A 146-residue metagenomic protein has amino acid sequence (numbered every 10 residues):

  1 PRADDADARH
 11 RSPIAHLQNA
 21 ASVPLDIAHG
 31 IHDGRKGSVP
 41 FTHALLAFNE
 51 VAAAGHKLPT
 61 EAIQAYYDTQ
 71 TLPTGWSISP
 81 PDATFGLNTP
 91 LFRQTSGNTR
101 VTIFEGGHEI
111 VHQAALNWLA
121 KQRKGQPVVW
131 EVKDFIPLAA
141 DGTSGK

Functional and structural regions predicted by a protein language model:
P1-S22, A53, D68-F85: Mobile cap/lid helix-loop segments that gate and shape the active-site cleft of serine hydrolases
A15-Q18, L45, N49, Q113 (+1 more regions): Solvent-exposed, polar/charged alpha-helical surfaces in well-ordered, non-transmembrane soluble domains, broadly
A20, D26-H29: Short beta-strand/loop motif that positions the catalytic acidic residue of the alpha/beta-hydrolase fold
H32-F41, H108-E109: Acidic catalytic loop of the alpha/beta-hydrolase fold
G37-T74: Internal, charge-rich low-complexity segments
A44-H56, P81-S96: Conserved loop-alpha-helix segment in the C-terminal half of the alpha/beta-hydrolase fold that carries the catalytic
I63-W76, L87-T89, N98-E109: Histidine-bearing beta->alpha loop at or near hydrolase active sites
F92-G145: Catalytic active-site module of serine/aspartate enzymes centered on a nucleophile-bearing elbow/loop
